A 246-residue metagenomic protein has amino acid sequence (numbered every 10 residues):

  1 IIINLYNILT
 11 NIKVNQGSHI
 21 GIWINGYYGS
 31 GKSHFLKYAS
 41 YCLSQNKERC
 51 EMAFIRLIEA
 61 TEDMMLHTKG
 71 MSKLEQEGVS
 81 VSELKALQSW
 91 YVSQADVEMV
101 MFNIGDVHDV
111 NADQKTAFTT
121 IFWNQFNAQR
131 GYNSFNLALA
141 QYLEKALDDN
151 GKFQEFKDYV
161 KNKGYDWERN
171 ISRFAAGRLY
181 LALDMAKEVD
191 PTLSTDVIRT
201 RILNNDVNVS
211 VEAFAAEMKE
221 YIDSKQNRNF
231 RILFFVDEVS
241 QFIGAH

Functional and structural regions predicted by a protein language model:
I1-N15: N-terminal pre-Walker A segment at the start of P-loop NTPase domains
Q16, V92-A95, S224-R228: Conserved catalytic network of the ASCE P-loop NTPase/AAA+ motor domain
H19: Short coil/loop residues immediately preceding or within conserved phosphate-binding loops of NTP-utilizing enzyme
I22-Y27, S33-N170: P-loop NTPase motor core
G29-S33, E238-Q241: Gly/Ser/Thr-rich loops at beta-strand to alpha-helix junctions that form or flank small-molecule/cofactor-binding
V107-N111, I202-N208, S240-H246: Flexible beta-alpha connector loops of hexameric P-loop NTPases
F135-L233: Mid-core helix/loop region of P-loop NTP-binding domains shared across ATPases and GTPases
Q226-H246: Conserved P-loop NTPase "ATPase switch" module shared by AAA+ and STAND
